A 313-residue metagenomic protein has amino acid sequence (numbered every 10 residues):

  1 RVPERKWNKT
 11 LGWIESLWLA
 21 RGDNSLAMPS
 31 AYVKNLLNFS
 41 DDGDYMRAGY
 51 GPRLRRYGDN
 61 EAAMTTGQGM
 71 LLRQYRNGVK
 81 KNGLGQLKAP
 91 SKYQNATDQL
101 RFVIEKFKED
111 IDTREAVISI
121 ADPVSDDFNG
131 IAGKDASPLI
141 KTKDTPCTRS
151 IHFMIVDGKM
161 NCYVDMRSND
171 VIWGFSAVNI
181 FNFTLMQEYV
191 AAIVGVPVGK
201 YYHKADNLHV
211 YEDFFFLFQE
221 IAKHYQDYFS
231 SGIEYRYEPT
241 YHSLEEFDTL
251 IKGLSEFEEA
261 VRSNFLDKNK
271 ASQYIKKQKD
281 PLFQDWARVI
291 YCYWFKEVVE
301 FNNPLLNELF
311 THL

Functional and structural regions predicted by a protein language model:
R1-L313: Terminal, non-catalytic protein-protein interaction segments that mediate quaternary/complex assembly
